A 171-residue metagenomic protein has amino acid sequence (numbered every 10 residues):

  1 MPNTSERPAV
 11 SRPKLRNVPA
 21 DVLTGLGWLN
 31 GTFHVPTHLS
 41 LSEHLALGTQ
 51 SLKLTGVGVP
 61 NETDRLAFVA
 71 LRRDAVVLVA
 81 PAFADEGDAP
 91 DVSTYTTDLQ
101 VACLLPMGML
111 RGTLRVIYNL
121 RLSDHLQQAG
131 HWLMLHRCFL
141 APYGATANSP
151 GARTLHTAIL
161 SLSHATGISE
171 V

Functional and structural regions predicted by a protein language model:
P2-V171: Conserved RNA-binding domains used in RNP assembly and mRNA/RNA metabolism
